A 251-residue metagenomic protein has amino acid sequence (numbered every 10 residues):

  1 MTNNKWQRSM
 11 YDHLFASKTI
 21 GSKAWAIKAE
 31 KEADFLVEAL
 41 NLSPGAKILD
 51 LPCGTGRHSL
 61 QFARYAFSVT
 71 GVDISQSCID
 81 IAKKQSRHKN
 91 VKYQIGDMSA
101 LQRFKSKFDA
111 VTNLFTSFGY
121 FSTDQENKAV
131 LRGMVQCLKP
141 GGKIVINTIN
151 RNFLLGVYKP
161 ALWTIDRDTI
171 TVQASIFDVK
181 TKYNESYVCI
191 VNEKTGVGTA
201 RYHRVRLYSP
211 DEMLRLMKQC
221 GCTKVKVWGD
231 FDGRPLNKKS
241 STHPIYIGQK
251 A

Functional and structural regions predicted by a protein language model:
M1-A46: Conserved class I S-adenosyl-L-methionine
P52-G56: Class I SAM-dependent methyltransferase "Motif I" SAM/SAH-binding loop
R57-A100: Class I SAM-dependent methyltransferase SAM/SAH-binding core
Q102-A110: A short acidic, Gly/Pro-enriched loop at the edge of an enzyme's catalytic core that lines a small-molecule cofactor
D109-Q125: A short SAM/SAH-binding and catalytic strip from SAM-dependent methyltransferases
K128-P140: A short glycine-rich, Lys/Arg-flanked "PGG" loop and its adjoining helix->strand segment in the class I
V145-L216: SAM-dependent methyltransferase
P210-A251: C-terminal lobe and adjacent flexible extensions of AdoMet/dcAdoMet transferase-like proteins
